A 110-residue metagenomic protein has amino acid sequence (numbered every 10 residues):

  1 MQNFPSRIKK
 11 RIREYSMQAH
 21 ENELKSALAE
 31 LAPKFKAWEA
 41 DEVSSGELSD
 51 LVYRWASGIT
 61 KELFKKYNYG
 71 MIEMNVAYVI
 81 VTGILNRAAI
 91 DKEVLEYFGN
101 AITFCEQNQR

Functional and structural regions predicted by a protein language model:
M1-R110: Acidic, Ser/Pro/Thr-rich low-complexity regulatory regions and the short amphipathic helical interaction modules they
